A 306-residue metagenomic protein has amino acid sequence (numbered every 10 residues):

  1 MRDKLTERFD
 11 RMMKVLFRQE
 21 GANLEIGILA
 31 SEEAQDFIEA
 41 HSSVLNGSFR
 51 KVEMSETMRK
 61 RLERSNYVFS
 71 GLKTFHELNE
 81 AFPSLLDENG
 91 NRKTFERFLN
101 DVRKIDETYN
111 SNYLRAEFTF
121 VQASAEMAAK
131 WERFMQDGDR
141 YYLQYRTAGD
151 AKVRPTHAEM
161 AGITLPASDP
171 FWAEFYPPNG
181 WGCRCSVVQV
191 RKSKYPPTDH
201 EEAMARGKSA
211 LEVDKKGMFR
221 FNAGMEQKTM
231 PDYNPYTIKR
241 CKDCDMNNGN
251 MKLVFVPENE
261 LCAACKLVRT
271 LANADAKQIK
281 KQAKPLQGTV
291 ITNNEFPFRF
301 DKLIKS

Functional and structural regions predicted by a protein language model:
M1-D106, R191-S306: N-terminal leader/targeting and assembly helices and adjacent pre-domain segments
S42-L45, R103-T108, Y141-A151: A broad, low-specificity signal for short, low-complexity segments enriched in glycine/proline and polar/charged
Y67, Y109, Y113, Y141-Y145 (+3 more regions): Sequence-level detector for tyrosine residue identity
D87, F95-F98, R103-D139: Internal glycine-rich, Lys/Arg-flanked active-site/core loops of soluble domains
V121-Y195: Conserved short secondary-structure elements within globular domains
